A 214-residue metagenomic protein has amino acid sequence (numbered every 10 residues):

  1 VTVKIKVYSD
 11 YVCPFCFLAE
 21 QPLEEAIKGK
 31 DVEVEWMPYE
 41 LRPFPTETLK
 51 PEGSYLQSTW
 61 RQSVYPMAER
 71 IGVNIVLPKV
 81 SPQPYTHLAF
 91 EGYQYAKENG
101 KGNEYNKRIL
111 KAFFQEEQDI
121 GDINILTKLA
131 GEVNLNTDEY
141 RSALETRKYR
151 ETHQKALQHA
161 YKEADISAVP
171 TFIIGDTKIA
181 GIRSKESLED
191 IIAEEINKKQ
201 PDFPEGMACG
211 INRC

Functional and structural regions predicted by a protein language model:
V1-L23: Local sequence-structure signature of Cys/Sec-based thiol-disulfide redox active-site neighborhoods
T2, A89, A168-V169: A structure-centric signal for secondary-structure junctions around beta-strands
V12, G53-W60, Y149, S184: Residue-level preference for long, well-ordered alpha-helices that form the structural scaffold of enzyme catalytic
F15-G29, L110-C214: C-terminal cap of thioredoxin/glutaredoxin-like
F17-E116, A208-G210: Structural alpha/beta surface segment adjacent to cysteine/selenocysteine redox centers across thiol/disulfide enzymes
